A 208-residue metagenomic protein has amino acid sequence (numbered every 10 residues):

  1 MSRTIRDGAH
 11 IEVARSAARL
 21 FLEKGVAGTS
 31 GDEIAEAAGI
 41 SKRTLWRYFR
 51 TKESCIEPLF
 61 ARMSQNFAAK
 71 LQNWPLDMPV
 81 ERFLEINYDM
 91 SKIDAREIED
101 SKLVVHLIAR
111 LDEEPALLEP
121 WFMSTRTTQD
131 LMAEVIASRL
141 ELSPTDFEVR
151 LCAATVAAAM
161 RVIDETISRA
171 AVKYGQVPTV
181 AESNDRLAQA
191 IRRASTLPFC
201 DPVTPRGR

Functional and structural regions predicted by a protein language model:
M1-K24, G28-I40, E57, N66: Basic, helix-initiating cap at the start of DNA-binding domains
I40-F49: Short hydrophobic/aromatic patch on the recognition helix
T51-I56, R62, N66-F67: Short amphipathic alpha-helical segment with a characteristic S/N-K-E followed by hydrophobic residues
Q65-L107: Hydrophobic alpha-helical connector segments
K102-D130, L140-S143: Short secondary-structure transition hinges
T127-C152, Y174: Hydrophobic alpha-helical bundle segments that form small-molecule/ligand-binding pockets
A133, V149-A153, A157, R161 (+1 more regions): Short, well-structured alpha-helical segments
E165, R169-R208: C-terminal peripheral helix-coil segments that are non-catalytic and often amphipathic
